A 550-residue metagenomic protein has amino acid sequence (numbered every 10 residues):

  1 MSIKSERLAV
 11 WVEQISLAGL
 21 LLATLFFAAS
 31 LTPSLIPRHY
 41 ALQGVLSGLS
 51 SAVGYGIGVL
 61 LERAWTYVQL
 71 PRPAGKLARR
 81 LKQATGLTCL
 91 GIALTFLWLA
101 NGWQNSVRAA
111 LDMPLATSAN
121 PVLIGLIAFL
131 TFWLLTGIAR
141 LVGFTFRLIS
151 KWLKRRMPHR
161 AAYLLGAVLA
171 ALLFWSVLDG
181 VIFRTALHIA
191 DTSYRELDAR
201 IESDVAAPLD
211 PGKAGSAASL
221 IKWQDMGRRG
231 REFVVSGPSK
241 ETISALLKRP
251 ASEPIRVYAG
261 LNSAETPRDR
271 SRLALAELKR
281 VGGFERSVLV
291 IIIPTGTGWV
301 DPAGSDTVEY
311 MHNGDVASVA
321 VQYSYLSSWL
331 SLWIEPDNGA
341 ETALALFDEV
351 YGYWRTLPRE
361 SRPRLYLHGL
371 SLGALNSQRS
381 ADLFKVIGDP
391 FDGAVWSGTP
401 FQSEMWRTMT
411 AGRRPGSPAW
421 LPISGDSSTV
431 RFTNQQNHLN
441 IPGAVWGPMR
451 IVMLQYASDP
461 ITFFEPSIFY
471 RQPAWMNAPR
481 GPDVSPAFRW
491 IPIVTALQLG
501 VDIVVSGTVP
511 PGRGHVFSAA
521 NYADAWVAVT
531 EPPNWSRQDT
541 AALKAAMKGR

Functional and structural regions predicted by a protein language model:
M1-K4: Short, intrinsically disordered terminal tails adjacent to the first/last structured region
E6-P363, L383-R550: C-terminal His-loop and adjacent cap/lid subdomain of alpha/beta-hydrolase
L367-A374: Gly/Ala-rich beta-loop-alpha elbow adjacent to hydrolase catalytic centers
A374-K385: Short glycine-enriched nucleophile-adjacent loop and the immediately C-terminal alpha-helix near the catalytic center
